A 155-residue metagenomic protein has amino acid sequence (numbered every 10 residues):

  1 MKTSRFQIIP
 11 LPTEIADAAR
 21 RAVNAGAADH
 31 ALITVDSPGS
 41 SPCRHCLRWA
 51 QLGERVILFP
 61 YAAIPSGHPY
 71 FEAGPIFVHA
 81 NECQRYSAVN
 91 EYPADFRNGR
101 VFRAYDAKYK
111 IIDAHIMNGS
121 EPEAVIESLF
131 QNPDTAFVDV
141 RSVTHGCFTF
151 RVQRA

Functional and structural regions predicted by a protein language model:
M1-R20: Extended boundary segments
A18-A19, V23, I126: Generic structural signal of hydrophobic/aromatic residues within well-ordered alpha-helices of folded domains
R21-R97, R103-K110, A114-H115: Conserved mixed alpha/beta catalytic, RNA-binding, or beta-rich assembly cores of soluble enzyme, regulatory
W49-A50, A94, F130-N132, S142: Solvent-exposed alpha-helices and their adjacent loops that cap or buttress functional pockets in soluble metabolic
V101-F137, R141, R154: Short, hydrophobic/π-rich interface segment
V143-C147: Short Gly/Ser/Thr- and Asp/Glu-enriched loop/turn motifs at secondary-structure junctions
F148-A155: C-terminal edge-of-domain segments
